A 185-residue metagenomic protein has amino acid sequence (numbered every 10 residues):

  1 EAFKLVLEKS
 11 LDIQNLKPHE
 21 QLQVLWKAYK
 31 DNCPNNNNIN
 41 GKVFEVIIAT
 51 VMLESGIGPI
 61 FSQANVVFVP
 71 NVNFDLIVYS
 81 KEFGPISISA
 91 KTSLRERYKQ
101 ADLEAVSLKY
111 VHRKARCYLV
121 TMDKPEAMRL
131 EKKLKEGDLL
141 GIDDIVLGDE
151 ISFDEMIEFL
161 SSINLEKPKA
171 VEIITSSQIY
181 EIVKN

Functional and structural regions predicted by a protein language model:
E1-I47: Interdomain/boundary linker segments immediately adjacent to catalytic/signaling cores
N37-N38, K42, V66-V67, S87-L94: Short, surface-exposed loop/turn motifs that are enriched in glycine and acidic residues and include a nearby proline
F44-G56: Cysteine-centered nucleophilic/redox motifs
E54-P70, L76-Y79: A short acidic/basic microdomain associated with nuclease active sites
N73-D75, L103-E104: A generic local structural motif
I77-S87: Active-site beta-strand-loop-beta-strand hairpin of nuclease catalytic cores that positions key catalytic residues
P85, S89-I145: Catalytic cores of nucleic-acid endonucleases
K124-N185: Domain-level recognition of nuclease-like catalytic cores that cleave nucleotide substrates
